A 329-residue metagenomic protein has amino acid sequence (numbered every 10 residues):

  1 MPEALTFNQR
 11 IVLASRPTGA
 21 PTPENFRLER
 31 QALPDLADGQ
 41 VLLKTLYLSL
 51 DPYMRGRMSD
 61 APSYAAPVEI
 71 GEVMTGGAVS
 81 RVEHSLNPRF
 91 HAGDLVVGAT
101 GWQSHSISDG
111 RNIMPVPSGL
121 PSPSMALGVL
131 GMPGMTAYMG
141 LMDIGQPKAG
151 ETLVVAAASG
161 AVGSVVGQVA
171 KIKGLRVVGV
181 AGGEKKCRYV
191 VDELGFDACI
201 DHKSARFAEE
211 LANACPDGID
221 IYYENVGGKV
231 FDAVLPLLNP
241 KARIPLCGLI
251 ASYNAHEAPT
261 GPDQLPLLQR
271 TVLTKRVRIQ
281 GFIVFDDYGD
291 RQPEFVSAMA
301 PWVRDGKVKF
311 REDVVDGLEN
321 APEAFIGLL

Functional and structural regions predicted by a protein language model:
P2-E3, S15-L46, V73: A short N-terminal beta-strand-loop micro-motif at the entrance of redox/enzyme domains
P2-T6, D286-L329: C-terminal hydrophobic helical "lid"/dimerization subdomain of Rossmann-like NAD(P)H-dependent oxidoreductases
L33-L50, M58-W102: Glycine-rich beta-strand-centered segment in the early N-terminal region that forms part of a ligand/cofactor-binding
M74-R81, H91-A157, C199: NAD(P)H dinucleotide-binding glycine-rich loop of Rossmann-like/cofactor-binding domains, especially the beta1-alpha1
Q103-S104, G182-V190, Q264-Q269: Short, glycine/polar-rich helix-capping loops at beta-to-alpha or helix-loop-helix junctions that flank or form
L127-A205: Mid-domain Rossmann-like dinucleotide-binding core that forms the NAD(H)/NADP(H) cofactor-binding site
R206-D217: Short amphipathic alpha-helix with an adjacent loop that forms part of the alpha/beta core around
K229-V308: Glycine-rich phosphate-binding loop and adjacent beta-alpha segment of Rossmann(oid) nucleotide-cofactor-binding
